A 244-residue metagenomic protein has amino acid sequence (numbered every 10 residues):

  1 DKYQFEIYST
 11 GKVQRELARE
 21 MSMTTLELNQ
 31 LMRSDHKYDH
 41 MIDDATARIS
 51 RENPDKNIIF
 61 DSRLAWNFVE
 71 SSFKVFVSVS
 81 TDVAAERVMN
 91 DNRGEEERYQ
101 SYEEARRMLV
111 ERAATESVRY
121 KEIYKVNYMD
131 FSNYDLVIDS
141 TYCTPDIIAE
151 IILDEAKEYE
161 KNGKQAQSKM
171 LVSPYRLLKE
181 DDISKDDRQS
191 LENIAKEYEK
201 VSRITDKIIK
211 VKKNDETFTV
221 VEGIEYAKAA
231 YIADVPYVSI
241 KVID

Functional and structural regions predicted by a protein language model:
D1: Glycine-rich phosphate-binding P-loop
E6-V69, D82-A85, G94-E97, R107 (+1 more regions): ATP-dependent small-molecule kinase phosphotransfer cores that center on conserved nucleotide phosphate-binding segments
I42-D43, P145-L153, A195: Short, amphipathic alpha-helical "lid/cap" segments that border enzyme active or binding sites
W66-S72, M129-S132, A230: Short loop/helix-cap segments at secondary-structure boundaries that form the rim of catalytic
V83-V88, P145-I147: Switch/connector loops and helix/strand junctions flanking conserved nucleotide-binding motifs in nucleotide-processing
E97-I148: Small-molecule kinase domains that catalyze NTP-dependent phosphoryl transfer to phosphate-bearing small molecules
K161-T219, Y231, V238: Short alpha-helix boundary/capping and kink motifs at helix termini
